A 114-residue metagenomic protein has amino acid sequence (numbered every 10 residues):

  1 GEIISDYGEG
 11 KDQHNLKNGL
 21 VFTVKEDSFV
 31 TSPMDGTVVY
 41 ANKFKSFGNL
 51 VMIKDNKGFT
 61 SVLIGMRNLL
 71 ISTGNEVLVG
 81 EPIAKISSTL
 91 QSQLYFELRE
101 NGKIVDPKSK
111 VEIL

Functional and structural regions predicted by a protein language model:
G1-F47, L78: Surface-exposed, glycine-biased beta-strand/turn segments
D12, T31, T60-M66, D106: A short macromolecule-binding patch
L20-T23, L50-D55, Y95-E97: Short, acidic/hydrophobic/Gly-rich beta-strand patch recurrent on exposed beta strands that often constitutes part
V24, S32, D55, G65 (+1 more regions): Conserved strand-loop elements at the edges of beta-sheets that form or border functional pockets
E26-S28, K57-F59, L90-S92: Periplasm/extracytoplasmic soluble domains of Gram-negative envelope assemblies and related organellar analogs
A41, F59-G80: Short histidine-centered loop motifs in beta-beta connectors
F47-N49, F59: Nucleotide-binding motor/catalytic cores of P-loop/tubulin-like NTPases across gene-expression machines
T73-L114: Conserved, short, structured surface segments that act as functional micro-motifs
